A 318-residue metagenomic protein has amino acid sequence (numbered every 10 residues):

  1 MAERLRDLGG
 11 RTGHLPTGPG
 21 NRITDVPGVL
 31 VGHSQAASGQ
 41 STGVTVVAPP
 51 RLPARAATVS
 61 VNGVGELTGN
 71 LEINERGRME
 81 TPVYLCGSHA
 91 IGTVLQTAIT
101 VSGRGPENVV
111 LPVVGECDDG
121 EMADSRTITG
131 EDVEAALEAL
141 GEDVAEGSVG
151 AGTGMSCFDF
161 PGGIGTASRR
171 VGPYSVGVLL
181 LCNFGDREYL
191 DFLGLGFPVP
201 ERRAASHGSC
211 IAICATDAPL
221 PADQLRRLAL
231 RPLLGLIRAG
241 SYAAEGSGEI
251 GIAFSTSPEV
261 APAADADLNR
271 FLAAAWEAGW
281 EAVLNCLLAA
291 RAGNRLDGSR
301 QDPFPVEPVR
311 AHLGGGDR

Functional and structural regions predicted by a protein language model:
M1-R318: Alpha/propeptide regions of enzymes that mature by internal proteolysis
